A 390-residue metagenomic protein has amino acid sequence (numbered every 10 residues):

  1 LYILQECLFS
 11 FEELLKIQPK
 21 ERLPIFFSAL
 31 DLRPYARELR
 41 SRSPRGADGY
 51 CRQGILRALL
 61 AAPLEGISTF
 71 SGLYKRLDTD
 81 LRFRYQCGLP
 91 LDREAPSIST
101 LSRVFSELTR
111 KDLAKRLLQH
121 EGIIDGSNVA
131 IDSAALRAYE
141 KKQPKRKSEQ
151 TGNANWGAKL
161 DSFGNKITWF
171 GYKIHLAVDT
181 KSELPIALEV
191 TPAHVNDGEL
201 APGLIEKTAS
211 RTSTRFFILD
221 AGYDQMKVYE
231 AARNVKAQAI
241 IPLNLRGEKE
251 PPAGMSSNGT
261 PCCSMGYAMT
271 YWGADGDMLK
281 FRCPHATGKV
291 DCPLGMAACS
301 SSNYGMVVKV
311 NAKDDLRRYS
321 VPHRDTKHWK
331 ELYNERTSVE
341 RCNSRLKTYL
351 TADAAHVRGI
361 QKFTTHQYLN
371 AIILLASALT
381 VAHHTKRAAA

Functional and structural regions predicted by a protein language model:
L1-R37, P293, S300, L316 (+1 more regions): Charged, often Cys/His-bearing segments associated with DNA-binding zinc-finger transcription factors
K20-E65: Basic, short loop/linker segments at the boundary and entry of helix-turn-helix/winged-helix-like folds
A36-E38, S182, R317-D325, K347-D353: Short acidic (Asp/Glu) and glycine-rich catalytic loops that position anionic groups and cofactors
D48-R116, Q361: Short, positively charged, Gly/Tyr-enriched micro-motifs that form contact patches at catalytic or ligand/partner
L81-Y85, L108-D112, T212, A239 (+3 more regions): A generic secondary-structure signal for well-formed alpha-helical elements
I98-N234, Q238-K249: Polybasic low-complexity intrinsically disordered regions
E230-S344: Helix-centered, glycine/charged polyanion-binding patches within enzymatic domains that contact phosphate-containing
K327-A390: Basic, amphipathic alpha-helical segments enriched in Lys/Arg and hydrophobic/aromatic residues
